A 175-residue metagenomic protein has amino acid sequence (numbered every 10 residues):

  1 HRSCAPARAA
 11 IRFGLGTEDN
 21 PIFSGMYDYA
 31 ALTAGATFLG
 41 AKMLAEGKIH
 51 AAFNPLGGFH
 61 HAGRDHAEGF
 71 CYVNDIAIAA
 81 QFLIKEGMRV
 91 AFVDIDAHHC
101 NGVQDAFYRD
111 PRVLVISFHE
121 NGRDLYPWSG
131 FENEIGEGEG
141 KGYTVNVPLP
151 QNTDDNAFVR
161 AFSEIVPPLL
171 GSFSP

Functional and structural regions predicted by a protein language model:
H1-A30, G35, H50: A contiguous, low-structure linker/loop signature
L32-E46: Conserved ATP-binding subdomain of kinase catalytic cores across diverse folds
F38-K42, A51-P175: Conserved alpha-helical scaffold segments that buttress catalytic/binding sites
